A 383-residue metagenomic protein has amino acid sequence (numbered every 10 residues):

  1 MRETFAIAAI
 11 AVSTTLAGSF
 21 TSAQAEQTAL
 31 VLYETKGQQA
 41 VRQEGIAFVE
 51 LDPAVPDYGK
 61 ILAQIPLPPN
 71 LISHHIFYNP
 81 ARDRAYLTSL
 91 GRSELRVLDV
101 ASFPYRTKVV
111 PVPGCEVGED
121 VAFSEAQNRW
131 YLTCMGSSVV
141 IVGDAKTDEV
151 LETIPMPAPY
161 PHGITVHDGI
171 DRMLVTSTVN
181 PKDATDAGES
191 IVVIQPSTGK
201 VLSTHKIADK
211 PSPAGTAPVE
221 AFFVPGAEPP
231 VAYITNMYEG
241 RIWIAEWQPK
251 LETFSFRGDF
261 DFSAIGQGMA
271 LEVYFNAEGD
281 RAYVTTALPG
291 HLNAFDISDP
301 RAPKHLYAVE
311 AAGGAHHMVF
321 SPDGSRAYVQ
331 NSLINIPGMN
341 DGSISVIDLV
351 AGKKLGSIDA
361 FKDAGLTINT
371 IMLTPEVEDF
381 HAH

Functional and structural regions predicted by a protein language model:
M1-A9: Bacterial N-terminal signal peptides that target proteins for export
S13-S22: C-terminal segment of classical bacterial N-terminal signal peptides
S22-H383: Predominantly soluble domains enriched in secretory-pathway, periplasmic, or organellar proteins
